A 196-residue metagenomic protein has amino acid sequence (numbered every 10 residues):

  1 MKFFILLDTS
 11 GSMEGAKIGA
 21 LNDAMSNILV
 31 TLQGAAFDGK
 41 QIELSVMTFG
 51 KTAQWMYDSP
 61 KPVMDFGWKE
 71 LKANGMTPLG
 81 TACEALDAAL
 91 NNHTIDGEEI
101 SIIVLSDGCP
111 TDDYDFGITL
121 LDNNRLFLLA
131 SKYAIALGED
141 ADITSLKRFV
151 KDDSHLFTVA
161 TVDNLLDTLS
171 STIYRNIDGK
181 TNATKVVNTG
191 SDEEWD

Functional and structural regions predicted by a protein language model:
M1-M56, S101-L105: Von Willebrand factor
K17-L21, G75-C83, D113: Phosphate/oxyanion-binding active-site loops and adjacent basic polyanion-contact surfaces
A20-A24, I28, G117-L120, S145 (+2 more regions): Alpha-helical scaffold elements adjacent to nucleotide-binding pockets in ATP/GTP-utilizing enzyme cores
M25-Q33, A85-N91, F116-D122: Short, well-ordered amphipathic alpha-helices
F37-Q41, I95-E99, F127-L129: Short helix-terminating capping/connector loops at secondary-structure junctions
Q54-M56, M64-E99, S131-S145, V159-L169: Von Willebrand factor
C109-D152: VWA/integrin I-like adhesion module and closely mimicked acidic/polar interface patches used
E139-D196: Von Willebrand factor A/integrin I-like adhesion domains
